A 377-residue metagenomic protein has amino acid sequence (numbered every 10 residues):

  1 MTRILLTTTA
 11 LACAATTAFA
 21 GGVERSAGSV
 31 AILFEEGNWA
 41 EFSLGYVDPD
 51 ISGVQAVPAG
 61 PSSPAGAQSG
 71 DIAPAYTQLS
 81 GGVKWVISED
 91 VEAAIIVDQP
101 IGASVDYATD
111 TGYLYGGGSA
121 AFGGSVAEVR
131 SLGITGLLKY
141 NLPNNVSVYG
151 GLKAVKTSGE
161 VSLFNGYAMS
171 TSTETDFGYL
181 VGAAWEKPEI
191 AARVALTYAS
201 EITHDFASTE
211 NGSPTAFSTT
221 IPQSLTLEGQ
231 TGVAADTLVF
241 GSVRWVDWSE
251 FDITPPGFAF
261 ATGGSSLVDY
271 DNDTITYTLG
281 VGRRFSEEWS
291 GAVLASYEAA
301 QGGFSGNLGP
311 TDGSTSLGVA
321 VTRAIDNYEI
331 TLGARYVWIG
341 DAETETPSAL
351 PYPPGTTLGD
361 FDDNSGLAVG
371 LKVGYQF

Functional and structural regions predicted by a protein language model:
T2-A108: N-terminal, post-signal peptide beta-strand-biased segments of exported outer-membrane/organellar beta-barrel and other
G21-V23, S52-Q55, A59-P61, Q78-S80 (+1 more regions): Outer-membrane beta-barrel porins/channels
